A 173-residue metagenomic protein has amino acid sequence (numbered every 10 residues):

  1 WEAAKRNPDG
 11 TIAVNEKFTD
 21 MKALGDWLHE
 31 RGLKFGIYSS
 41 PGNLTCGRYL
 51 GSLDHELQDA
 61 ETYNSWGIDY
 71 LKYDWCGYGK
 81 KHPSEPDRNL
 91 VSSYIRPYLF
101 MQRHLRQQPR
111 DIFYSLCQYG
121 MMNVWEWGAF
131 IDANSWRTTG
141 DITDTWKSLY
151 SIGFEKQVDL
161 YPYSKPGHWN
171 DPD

Functional and structural regions predicted by a protein language model:
W1-D87: Aromatic-lined carbohydrate-binding/catalytic grooves of carbohydrate-active enzymes
D9-T11, L53, Y98, G128-W136: Short secondary-structure boundary/capping segments
T19, A23, Q58, S93-R96 (+2 more regions): Generic recognition of stable, solvent-exposed alpha-helical segments in well-folded globular domains
L28-E30, N64-S65, R106-P109, G128-F130 (+2 more regions): Extracellular/periplasmic catalytic domains that process cell-envelope and extracellular macromolecules
F35, Y63, M101, Y114-L116 (+1 more regions): Generic structural hydrophobic/aromatic packing signal, biased to beta-strands
D54-L57, E61, V91, F100 (+1 more regions): Residue-level detector of functional hotspots within protein domains
Q58, F113-D173: Glycan-recognition surfaces
G67-Y70, W75-Y78, P83, D87-G120: Extracytoplasmic, non-cytosolic globular domains
